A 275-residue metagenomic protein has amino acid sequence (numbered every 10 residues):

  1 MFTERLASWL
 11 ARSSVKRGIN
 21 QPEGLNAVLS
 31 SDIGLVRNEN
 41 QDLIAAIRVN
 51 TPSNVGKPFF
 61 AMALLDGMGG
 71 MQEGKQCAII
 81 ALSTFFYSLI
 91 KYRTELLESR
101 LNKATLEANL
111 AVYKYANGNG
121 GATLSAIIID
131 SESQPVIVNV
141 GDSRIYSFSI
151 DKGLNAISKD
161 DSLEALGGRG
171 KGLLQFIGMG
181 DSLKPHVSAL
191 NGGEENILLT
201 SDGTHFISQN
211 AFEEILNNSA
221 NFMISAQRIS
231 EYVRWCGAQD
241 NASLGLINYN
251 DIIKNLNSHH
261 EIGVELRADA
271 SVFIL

Functional and structural regions predicted by a protein language model:
M1-L275: PP2C/PPM-type serine/threonine phosphatase catalytic domain
